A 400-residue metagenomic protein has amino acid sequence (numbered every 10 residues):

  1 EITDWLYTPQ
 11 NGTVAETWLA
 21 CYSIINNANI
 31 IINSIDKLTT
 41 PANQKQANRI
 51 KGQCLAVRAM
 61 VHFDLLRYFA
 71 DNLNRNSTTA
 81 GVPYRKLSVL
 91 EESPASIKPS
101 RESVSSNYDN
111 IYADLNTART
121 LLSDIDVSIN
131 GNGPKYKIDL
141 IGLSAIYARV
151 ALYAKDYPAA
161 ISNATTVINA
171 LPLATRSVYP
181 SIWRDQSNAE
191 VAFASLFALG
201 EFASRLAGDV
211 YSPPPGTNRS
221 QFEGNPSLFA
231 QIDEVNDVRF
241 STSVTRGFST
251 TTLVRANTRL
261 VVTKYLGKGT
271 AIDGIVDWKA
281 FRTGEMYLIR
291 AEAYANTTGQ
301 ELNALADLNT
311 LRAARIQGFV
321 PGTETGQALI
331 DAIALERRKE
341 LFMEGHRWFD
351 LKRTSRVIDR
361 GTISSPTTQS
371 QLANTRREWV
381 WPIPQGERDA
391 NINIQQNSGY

Functional and structural regions predicted by a protein language model:
E1-T17, L90-P99, S103, G267 (+2 more regions): Short, solvent-exposed loop/beta-turn-alpha elements that line the ligand-binding surface or hinge of extracytoplasmic
I2-F69, E102-S105, L115, T120-D124 (+3 more regions): Conserved, well-structured interaction surfaces
Y68-D109: Short coil/linker segments at helix-helix boundaries
Y108, Y157, Q300-E301: TPR-repeat structural position
N116, L140-A174: Aromatic-residue-lined binding/catalytic grooves and analogous aromatic/hydrophobic interfacial grooves in multimeric
K137, I161-G284, Q317-F319, G326 (+4 more regions): Hydrophobic-face positions in mid-chain alpha helices that act as interaction patches
